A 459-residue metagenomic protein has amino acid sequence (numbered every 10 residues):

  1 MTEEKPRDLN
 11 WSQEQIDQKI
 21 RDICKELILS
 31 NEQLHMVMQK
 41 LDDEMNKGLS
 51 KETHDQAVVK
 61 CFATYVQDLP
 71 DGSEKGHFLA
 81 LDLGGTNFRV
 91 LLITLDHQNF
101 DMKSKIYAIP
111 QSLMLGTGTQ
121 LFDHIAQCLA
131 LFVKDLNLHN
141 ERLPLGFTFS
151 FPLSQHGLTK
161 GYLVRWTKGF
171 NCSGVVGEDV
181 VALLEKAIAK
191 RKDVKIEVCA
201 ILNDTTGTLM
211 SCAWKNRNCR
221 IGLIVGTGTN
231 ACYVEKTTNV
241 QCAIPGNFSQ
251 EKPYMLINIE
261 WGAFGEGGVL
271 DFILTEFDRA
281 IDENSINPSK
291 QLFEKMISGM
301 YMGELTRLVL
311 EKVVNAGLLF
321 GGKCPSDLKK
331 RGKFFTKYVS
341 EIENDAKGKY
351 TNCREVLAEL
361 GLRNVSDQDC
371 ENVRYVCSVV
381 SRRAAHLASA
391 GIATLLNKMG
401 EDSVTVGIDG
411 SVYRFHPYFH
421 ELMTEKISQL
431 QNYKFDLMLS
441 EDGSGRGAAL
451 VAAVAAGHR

Functional and structural regions predicted by a protein language model:
M1-L143, K215, I273-R459: ATP-binding/phosphotransfer module of carbohydrate and carboxylate kinases, centering on a glycine-rich
S30-V66, A200, T206, I221-I224 (+2 more regions): Small-residue (GG/TT-enriched) beta-loop-alpha framework at ligand/catalytic clefts
G76-D82, R142-G146, V198-A200, R220-I224 (+3 more regions): Short glycine-aspartate micro-motif
L81-F88, S150, T205-T206, I224-G228 (+2 more regions): A short acidic Gly-Thr/Ser loop motif
F88-L92, G207-S211, G222-L223, T229-E235: Short beta-strand scaffold segments in enzyme catalytic cores
Y107-A130, L153-I221, T237-A263, G267 (+1 more regions): Glycine-rich phosphate-binding loop and adjoining helix at the ATP-binding site of ATP-dependent phosphoryl-transfer
E141-E197, N203, N216-R217, T227 (+3 more regions): Gly/Ser/Thr-rich active-site cleft segment
T148, L202, V234, D409-S411 (+1 more regions): Generic beta-strand/beta-sheet core signal
